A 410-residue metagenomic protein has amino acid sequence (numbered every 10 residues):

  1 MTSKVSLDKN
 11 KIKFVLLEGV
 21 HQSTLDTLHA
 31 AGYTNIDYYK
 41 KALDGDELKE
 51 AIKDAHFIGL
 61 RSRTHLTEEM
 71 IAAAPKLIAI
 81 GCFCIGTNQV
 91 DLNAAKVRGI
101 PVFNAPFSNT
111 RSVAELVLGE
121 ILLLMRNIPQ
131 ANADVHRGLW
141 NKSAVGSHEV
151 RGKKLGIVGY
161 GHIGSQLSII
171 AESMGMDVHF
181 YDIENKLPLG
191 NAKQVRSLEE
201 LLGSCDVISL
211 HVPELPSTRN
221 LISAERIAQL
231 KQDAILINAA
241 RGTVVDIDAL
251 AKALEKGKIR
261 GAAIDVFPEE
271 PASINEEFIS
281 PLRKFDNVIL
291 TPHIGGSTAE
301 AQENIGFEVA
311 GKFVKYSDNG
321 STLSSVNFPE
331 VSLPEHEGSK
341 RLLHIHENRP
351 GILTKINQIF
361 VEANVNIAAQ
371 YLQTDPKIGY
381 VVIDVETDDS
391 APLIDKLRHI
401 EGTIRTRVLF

Functional and structural regions predicted by a protein language model:
M1-F103, L201-G203, S223-E225, Q229 (+2 more regions): An N-terminal-biased, well-structured beta-alpha scaffold segment characteristic of Rossmann-like dinucleotide-binding
L16-E18, P106, R151-E172, H344-I356: Glycine-rich adenosine-cofactor-binding loop
R63, D206, H211-E214, A240-R241 (+2 more regions): Short glycine-/small-residue-rich Rossmann-like dinucleotide-binding loops
I71, P75-I78, V90-V102, L210 (+1 more regions): Beta-strand-loop-alpha-helix segment that lines the small-molecule cofactor/substrate pocket of alpha/beta enzymes
R98-K154, Q166-S173, S321-V326: Phosphate-binding beta-alpha-beta segment of Rossmann-like dinucleotide-binding domains, i.e., the NAD(P)
V102, A224, D233-L236, A240-E335 (+3 more regions): Rossmann-like dinucleotide-binding domain for NAD(H)/NADP(H)
S143-Q232: Rossmann-like dinucleotide/phosphate-binding beta-alpha-beta segment
L323-F410: A conserved regulatory-domain signal marking ACT and ACT-like small-molecule sensing domains and adjacent regulatory
